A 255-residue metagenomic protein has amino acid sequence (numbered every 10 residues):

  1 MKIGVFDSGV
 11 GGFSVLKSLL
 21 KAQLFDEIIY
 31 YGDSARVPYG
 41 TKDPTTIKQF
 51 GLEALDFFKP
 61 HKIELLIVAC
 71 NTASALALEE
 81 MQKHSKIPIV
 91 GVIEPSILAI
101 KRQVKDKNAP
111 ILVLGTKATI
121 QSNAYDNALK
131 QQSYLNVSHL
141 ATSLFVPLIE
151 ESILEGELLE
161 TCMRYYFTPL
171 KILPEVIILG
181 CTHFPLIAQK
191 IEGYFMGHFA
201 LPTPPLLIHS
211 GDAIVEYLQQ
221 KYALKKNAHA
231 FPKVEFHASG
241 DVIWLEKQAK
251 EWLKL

Functional and structural regions predicted by a protein language model:
M1-L255: Non-catalytic structural scaffold of enzyme domains
